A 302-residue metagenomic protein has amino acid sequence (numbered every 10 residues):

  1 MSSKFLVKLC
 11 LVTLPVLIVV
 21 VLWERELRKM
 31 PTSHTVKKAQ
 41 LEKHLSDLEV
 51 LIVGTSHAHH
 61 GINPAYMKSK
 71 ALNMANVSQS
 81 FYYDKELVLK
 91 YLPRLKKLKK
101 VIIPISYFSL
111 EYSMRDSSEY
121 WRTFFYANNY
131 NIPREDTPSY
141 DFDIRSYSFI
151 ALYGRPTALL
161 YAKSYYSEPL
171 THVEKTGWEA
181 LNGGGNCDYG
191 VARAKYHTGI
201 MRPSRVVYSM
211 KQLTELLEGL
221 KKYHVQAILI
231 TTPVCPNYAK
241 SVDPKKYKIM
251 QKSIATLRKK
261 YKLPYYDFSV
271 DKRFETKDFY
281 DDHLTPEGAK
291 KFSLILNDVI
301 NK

Functional and structural regions predicted by a protein language model:
M1-S3, D243-K302: Long, positively charged, glycine-interspersed low-complexity recognition regions
K4-R25: Hydrophobic membrane-insertion alpha-helices, especially the h-region of bacterial N-terminal signal peptides
E26-S46: Alpha-helical transmembrane signal-anchor/signal-peptide segments
L45, I62-A71, L216-V225: A short, Lys/Arg-enriched amphipathic alpha-helix followed by its capping loop at the start of a domain
V50-G54: Short hydrophobic beta-strand that contains or immediately precedes a catalytic carboxylate
H57-D143: Membrane-embedded segments
M114, S118-Y223: Secreted/periplasmic serine-hydrolase-like ester/acetyl group-modifying domain
L217-V242: Active-site segments of SGNH/GDSL-like serine hydrolases that catalyze O-acetyl group transfer/hydrolysis on lipids
